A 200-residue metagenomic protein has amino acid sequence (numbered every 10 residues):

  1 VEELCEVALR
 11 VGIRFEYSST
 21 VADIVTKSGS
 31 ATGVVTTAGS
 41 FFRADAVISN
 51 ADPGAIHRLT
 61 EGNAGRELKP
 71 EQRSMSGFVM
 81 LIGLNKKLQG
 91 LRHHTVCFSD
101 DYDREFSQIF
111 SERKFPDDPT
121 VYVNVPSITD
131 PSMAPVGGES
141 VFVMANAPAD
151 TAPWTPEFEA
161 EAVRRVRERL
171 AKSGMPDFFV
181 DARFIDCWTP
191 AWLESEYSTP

Functional and structural regions predicted by a protein language model:
V1-E2: Conserved redox-cofactor binding core of oxidoreductases
E6-V7, R169: Alpha-helical scaffold elements within enzyme catalytic domains, especially in hydrolases
V7-A22: A conserved beta-strand/loop element that lines the FAD pocket in flavoprotein oxidoreductases
A22-P135: Mid-domain catalytic core of redox enzymes that form a hydrophobic substrate pocket/lid adjacent to a catalytic redox
G54-R58, P135-R169: Conserved FAD/dinucleotide-binding core of flavoprotein oxidoreductases
P116-Y122, P176-P200: A glycine-rich dinucleotide-binding beta-alpha-beta segment and adjacent secondary-structure elements that constitute
I128-G138, A191-P200: FAD-binding beta-loop-beta segment adjacent to the flavin cofactor pocket
